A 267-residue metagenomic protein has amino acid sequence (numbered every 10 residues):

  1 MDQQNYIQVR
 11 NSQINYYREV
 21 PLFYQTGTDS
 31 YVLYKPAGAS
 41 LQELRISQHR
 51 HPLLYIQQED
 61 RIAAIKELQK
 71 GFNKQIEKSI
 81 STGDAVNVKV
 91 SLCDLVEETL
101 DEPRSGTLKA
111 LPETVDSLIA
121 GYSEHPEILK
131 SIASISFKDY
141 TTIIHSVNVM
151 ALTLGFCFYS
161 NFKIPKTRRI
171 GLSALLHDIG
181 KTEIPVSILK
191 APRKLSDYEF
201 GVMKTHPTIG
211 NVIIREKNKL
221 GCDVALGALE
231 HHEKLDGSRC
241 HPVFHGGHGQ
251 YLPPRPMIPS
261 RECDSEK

Functional and structural regions predicted by a protein language model:
M1-S136, Y140-T141: Non-catalytic interface/linker regions that flank or bridge core catalytic/transmembrane domains
V90-K267: Histidine- and acidic-residue-rich, metal-dependent catalytic cores
